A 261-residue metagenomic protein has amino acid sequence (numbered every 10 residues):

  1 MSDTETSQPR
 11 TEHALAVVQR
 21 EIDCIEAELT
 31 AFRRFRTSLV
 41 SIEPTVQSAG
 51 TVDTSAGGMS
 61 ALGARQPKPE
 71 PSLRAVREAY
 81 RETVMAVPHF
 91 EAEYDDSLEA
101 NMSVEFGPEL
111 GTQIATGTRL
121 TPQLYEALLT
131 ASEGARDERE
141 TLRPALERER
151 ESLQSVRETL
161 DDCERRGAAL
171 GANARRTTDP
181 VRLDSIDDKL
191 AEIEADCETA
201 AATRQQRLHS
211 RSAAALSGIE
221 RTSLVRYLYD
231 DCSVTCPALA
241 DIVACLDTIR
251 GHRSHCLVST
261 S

Functional and structural regions predicted by a protein language model:
M1-M85: Extended, charged helical scaffold/adaptor regions
M1-P9, H13-A16, R20-D23, T30-R33 (+4 more regions): Terminal, compositionally biased segments
D3-E12, S132-D137, A172-D179, S223-V234: Short, charged/polar, low-complexity loop and linker segments that flank or interrupt alpha-helical bundles
T11, V18, I22-I25, L29-F32 (+9 more regions): Amphipathic alpha-helical coiled-coil segments
C24, A31-R34, S38-S41, T45-S48 (+10 more regions): Heptad-repeat coiled-coil alpha-helices
V52-R77, D184-A200, R226-I242: Short, Lys/Arg-enriched charge-dense amphipathic segments
G63-E192: Long amphipathic alpha-helical segments with strong coiled-coil/leucine-zipper propensity
E194-S261: Alpha-helical oligomerization segments
